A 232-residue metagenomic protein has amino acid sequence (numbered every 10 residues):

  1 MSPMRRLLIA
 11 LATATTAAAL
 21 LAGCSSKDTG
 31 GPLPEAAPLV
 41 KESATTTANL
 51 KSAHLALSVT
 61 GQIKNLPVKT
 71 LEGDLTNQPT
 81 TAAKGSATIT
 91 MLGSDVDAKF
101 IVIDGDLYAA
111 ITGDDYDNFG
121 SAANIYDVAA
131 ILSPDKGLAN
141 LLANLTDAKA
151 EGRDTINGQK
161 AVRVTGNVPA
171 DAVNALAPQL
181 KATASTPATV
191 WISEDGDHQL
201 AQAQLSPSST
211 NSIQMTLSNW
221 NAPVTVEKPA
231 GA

Functional and structural regions predicted by a protein language model:
P3-I9, S25-A232: Subset-of-secretome marker
A10-T15: Sec-dependent N-terminal signal peptides
T16-A18, L55: Hydrophobic alpha-helical membrane segments, chiefly transmembrane helices and signal peptide h-regions, characterized
L20-G23: C-terminal motif of bacterial Sec signal peptides marking the signal peptidase cleavage site
